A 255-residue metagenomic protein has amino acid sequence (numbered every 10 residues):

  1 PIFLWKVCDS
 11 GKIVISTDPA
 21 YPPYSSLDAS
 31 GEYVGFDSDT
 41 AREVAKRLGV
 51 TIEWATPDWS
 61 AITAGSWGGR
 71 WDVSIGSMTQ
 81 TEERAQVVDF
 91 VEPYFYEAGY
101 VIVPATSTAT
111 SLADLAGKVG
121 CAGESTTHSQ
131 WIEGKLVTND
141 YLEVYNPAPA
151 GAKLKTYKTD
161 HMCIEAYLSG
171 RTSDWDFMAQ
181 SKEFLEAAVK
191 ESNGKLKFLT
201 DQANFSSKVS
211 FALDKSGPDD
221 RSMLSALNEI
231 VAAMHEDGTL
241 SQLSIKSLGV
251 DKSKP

Functional and structural regions predicted by a protein language model:
P1-S77, M234-D237, Q242: Extracytoplasmic small-molecule ligand-binding "clamshell" domains of the periplasmic binding protein/Venus flytrap
V14, V50-T51, W67-G76, K118-V119 (+5 more regions): Alpha-to-beta junction loops
P19, F95-V103, K182, E186 (+2 more regions): Periplasmic-binding protein-like
L27, A41-V50, H128-K158, R171 (+1 more regions): Ligand-binding cleft/hinge of the Venus flytrap
E53-A64, S107, N146-S169: Short helix-initiation/N-cap motifs at beta->coil->alpha
A61, M78-Q86, W131-K135, N139 (+1 more regions): A ligand-binding cleft/hinge motif common to bilobed small-molecule-binding domains
V103-E124, K135, N139-Y145, D219: Flexible hinge/capping segments at coil-to-helix
T127-L154, K197-L199, E229-P255: Ligand-binding clefts/hinges and TM-proximal coupling segments of bilobed small-molecule sensing domains
